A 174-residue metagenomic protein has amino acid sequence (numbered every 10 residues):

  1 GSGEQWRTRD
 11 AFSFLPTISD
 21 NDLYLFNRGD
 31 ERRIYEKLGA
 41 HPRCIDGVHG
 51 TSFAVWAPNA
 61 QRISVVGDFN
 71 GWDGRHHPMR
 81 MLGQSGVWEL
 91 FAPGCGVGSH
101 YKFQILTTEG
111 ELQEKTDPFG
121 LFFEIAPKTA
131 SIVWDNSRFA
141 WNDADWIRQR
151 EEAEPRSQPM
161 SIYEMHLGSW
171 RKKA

Functional and structural regions predicted by a protein language model:
G1-S52, L82-E164, S169-A174: The feature marks proteins involved in alpha-glucan
W56-I63: Short proline/glycine-enriched turn/loop motifs at strand-loop junctions of beta-rich domains
A57, F69, H166: A broadly conserved detector of short glycine/acidic/proline-rich loop/turn motifs that flank catalytic sites and bind
N59, D73, V97-S99: Short loop/turn segments at connectors of secondary-structure elements within structured domains
I63-V65, Y101: Short beta-strand elements bearing conserved aromatic residues within extracellular beta-rich modules
D68-D73, T108: Change "in extracellular beta-sheet-rich domains … of secreted and cell-surface proteins" to "in beta-sheet-rich domains
R75-G83: Short, surface-exposed loop motifs enriched in S/T, G, D/E and P with embedded aromatic residues
